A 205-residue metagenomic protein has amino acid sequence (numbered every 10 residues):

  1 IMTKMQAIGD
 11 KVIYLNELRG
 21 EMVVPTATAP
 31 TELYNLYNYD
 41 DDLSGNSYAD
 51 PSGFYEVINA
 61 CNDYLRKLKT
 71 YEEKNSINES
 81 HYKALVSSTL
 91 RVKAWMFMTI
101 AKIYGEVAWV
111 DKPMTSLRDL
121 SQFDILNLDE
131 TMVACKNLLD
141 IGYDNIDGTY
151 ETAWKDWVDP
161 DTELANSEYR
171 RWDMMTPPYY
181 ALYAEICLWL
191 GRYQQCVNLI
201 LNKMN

Functional and structural regions predicted by a protein language model:
I1-P25: Acidic, glycine-rich segments characteristic of secretory precursors and extracytoplasmic regions
R19-S44, V197-N205: A structural signal for short, hydrophobic/glycine-enriched beta-strand patches
P30-Y104, I125-D129: Conserved, well-structured interaction surfaces
I58-C61, M132, L139, I200: Inward-facing hydrophobic residues that define packing positions of alpha-helical scaffold repeats
T70-Y82, I146-R170: Flexible helix-coil transition and linker loops at the boundaries of alpha-helical arrays
N78-S80, G105-A134: Short coil/linker segments at helix-helix boundaries
E106-A108, L139, I146-W154, A165 (+2 more regions): Aromatic-residue-lined binding/catalytic grooves and analogous aromatic/hydrophobic interfacial grooves in multimeric
